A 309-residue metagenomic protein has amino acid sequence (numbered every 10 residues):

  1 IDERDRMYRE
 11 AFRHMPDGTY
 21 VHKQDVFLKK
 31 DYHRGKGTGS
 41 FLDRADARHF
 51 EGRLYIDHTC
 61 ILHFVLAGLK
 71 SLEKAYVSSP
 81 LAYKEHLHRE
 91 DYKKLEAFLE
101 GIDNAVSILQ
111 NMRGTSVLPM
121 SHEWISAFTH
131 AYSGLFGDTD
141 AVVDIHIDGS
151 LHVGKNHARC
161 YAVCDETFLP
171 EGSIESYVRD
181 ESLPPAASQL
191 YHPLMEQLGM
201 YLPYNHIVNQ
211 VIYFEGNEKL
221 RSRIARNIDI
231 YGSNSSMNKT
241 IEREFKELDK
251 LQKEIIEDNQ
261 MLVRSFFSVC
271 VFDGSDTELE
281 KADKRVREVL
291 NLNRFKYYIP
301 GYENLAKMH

Functional and structural regions predicted by a protein language model:
I1-H309: Extended, folded cores of ATP/NTP-driven motor/assembly subunits in large transport and secretion machines
